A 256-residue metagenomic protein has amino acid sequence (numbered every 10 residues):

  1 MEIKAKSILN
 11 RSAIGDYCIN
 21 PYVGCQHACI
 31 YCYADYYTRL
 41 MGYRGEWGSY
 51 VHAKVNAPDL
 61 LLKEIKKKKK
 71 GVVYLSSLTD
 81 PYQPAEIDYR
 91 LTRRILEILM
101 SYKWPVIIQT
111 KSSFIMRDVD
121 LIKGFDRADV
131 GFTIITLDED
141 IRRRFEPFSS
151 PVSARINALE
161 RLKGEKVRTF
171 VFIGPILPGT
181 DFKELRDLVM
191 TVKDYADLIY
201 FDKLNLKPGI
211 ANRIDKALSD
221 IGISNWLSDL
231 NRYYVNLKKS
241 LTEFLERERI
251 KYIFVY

Functional and structural regions predicted by a protein language model:
M1-D129, D140, V152: Conserved Radical SAM active-site core
M1-K4, D181-Y256: Auxiliary Fe-S-binding modules of radical SAM enzymes
V72-Y74, P105-I107, R127-G131, R168-F170 (+3 more regions): Structural preference for beta-strand elements that scaffold enzyme active sites
L78-D80, K111-S113, I135-L137, G174-I176 (+2 more regions): Active-site beta-loop-alpha junctions enriched in small/polar residues
E97-M100, K123, I156-K166, T242-R249: Surface-exposed amphipathic alpha-helices with a cationic face
I108, S113, I176-L188: Active-site glycine- and acidic-residue-rich loops that bind and position anionic ligands or nucleotide-like cofactors
D120-D138, D197-I210: Non-cysteine beta-strand/loop elements that form the S-adenosyl-L-methionine
F148, R161-F182: Conserved strand-turn element in the central/C-terminal portion of the radical SAM core barrel that lines
